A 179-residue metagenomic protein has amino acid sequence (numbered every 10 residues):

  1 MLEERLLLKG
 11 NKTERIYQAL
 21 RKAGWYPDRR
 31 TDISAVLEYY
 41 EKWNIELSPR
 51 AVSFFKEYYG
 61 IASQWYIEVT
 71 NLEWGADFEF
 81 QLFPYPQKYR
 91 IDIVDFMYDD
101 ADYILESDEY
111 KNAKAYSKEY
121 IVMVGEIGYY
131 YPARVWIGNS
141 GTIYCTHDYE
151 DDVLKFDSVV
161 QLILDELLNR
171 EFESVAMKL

Functional and structural regions predicted by a protein language model:
M1-Y129, V175-M177: A surface-exposed partner-binding patch
L82-P84, W136-G138, S158-V159: Helix N-cap / beta->alpha transition motif
G128-A133, G138: Short, surface-exposed coil-to-beta transition loops
G141-E150: Intrinsically disordered, low-complexity regulatory segments enriched in Ser/Thr/Pro and charged residues
Y149-M177: Compact, glycine/acidic-enriched structural inserts
